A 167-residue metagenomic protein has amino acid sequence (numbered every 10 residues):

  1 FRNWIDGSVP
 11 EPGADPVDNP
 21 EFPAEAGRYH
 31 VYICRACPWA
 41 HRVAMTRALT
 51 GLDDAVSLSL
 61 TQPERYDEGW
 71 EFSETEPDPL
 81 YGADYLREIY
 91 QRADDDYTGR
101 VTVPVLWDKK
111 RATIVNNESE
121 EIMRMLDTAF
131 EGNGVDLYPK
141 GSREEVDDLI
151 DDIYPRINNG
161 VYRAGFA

Functional and structural regions predicted by a protein language model:
F1-A167: GST-like domain detector, emphasizing the conserved glutathione-binding G-site in the N-terminal thioredoxin-like
